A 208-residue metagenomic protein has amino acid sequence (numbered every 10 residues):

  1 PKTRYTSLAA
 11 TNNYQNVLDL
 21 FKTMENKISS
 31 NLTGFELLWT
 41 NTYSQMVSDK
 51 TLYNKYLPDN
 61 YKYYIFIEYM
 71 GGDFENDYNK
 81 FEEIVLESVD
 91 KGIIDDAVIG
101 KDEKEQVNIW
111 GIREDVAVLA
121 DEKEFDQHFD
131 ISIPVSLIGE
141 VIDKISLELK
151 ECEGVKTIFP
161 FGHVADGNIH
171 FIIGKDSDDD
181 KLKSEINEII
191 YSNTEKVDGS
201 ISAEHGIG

Functional and structural regions predicted by a protein language model:
P1-G208: Noncatalytic alpha-helical scaffold of FAD-dependent oxidoreductases
